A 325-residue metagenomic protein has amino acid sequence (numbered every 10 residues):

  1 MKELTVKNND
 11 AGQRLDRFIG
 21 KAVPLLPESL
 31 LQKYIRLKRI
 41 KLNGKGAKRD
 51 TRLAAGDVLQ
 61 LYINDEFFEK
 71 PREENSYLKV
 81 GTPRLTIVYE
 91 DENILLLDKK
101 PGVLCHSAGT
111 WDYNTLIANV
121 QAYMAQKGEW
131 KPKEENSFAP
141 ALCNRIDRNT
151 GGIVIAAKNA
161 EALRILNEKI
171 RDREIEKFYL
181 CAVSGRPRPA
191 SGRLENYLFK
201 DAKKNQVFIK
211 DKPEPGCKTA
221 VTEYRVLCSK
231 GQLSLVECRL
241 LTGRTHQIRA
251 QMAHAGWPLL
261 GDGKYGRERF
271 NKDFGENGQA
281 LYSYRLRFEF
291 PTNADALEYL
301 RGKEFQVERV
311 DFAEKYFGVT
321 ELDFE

Functional and structural regions predicted by a protein language model:
M1-E325: RNA pseudouridine synthases
